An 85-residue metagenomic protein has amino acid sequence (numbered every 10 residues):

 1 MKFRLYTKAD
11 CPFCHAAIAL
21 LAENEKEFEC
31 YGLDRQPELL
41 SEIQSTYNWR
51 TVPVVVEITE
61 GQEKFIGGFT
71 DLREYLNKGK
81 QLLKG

Functional and structural regions predicted by a protein language model:
M1-E29: Local sequence-structure signature of Cys/Sec-based thiol-disulfide redox active-site neighborhoods
T7, G32, F65-G68: A structural signal for short, well-ordered beta-strand elements
P12, D34, R73: Nucleotide phosphate-binding site architecture
H15, A19, S41, E74: Alpha-helical elements of the RecA-like P-loop NTPase motor core of helicases
A19, E27-F28, S45, G67 (+1 more regions): Catalytic phosphate/metal-binding cores of nucleic-acid and nucleotide-processing enzymes, i.e., regions that mediate
L33-R50, K80-G85: Thioredoxin-like thiol-disulfide oxidoreductase module
E57-G85: Non-catalytic, surface beta->alpha helical segment in thiol-disulfide oxidoreductase systems
